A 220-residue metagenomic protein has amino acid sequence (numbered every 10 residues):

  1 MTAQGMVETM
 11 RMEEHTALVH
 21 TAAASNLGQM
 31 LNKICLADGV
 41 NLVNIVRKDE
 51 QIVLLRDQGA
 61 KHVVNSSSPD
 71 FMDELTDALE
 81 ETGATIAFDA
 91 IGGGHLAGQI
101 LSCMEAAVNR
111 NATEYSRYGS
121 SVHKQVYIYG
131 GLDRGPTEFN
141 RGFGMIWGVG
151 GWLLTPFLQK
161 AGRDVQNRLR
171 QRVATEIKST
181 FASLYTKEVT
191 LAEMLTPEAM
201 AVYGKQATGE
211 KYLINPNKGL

Functional and structural regions predicted by a protein language model:
M1-P69: Mid-domain Rossmann-like dinucleotide-binding core that forms the NAD(H)/NADP(H) cofactor-binding site
A3, G28, I52, M72 (+3 more regions): Short, well-ordered alpha-helical microsegments
G5, L101, A106-A112, P156-L220: C-terminal hydrophobic helical "lid"/dimerization subdomain of Rossmann-like NAD(P)H-dependent oxidoreductases
M12, H62-G150: Glycine-rich cofactor phosphate-binding loops and adjacent beta1-alpha1 units of small-molecule cofactor enzyme domains
A23, L132, R163: Short coil/turn segments
A24-S25, G93-G94, G219-L220: Short glycine-rich anion-binding loops that position phosphate/pyrophosphate groups of nucleotides and phosphorylated
L31, L75, V173: Aromatic/hydrophobic pocket-lining residues that form π-stacking "cages" and hydrophobic walls in ligand
